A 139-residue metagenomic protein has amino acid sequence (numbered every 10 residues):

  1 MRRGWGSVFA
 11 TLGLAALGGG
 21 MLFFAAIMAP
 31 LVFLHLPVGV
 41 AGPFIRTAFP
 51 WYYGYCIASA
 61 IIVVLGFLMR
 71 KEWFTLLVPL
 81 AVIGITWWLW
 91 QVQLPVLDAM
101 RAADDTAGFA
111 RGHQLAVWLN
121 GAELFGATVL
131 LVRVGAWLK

Functional and structural regions predicted by a protein language model:
M1-K139: Polytopic transmembrane helical bundles with strong interfacial aromatic enrichment
